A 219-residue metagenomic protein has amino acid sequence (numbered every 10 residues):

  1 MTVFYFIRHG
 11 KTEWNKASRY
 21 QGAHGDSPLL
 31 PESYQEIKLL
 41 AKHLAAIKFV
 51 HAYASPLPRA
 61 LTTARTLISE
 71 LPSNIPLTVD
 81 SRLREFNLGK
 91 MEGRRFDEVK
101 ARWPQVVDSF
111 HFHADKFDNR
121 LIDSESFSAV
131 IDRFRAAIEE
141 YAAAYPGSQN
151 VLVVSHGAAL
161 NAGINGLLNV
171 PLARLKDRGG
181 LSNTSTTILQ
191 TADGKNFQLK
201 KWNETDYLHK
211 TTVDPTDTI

Functional and structural regions predicted by a protein language model:
M1-Y5: Extreme N-terminal starter segment of soluble prokaryotic enzymes
H9, H156: Short, conserved phosphate/pyrophosphate- and ester-handling motifs at nucleotide-, phospho-/glycolipid
K11-L67, I122-R135: Loop-to-helix element that buttresses phosphate recognition and phosphoryl-transfer chemistry
L39-D108: Phosphate-coordination/substrate-recognition cap region in phosphate-metabolizing enzymes
S73, L88-E98, A143-Q149, N165-I219: Acidic, low-complexity terminal tails and accessory targeting/binding regions of phosphate-metabolizing enzymes
D108-A129: Short glycine/proline- and acidic residue-enriched helix-loop micro-motifs that form flexible lids or anion-recognition
G157-N161, Q198: GST superfamily/GST-like fold recognition
